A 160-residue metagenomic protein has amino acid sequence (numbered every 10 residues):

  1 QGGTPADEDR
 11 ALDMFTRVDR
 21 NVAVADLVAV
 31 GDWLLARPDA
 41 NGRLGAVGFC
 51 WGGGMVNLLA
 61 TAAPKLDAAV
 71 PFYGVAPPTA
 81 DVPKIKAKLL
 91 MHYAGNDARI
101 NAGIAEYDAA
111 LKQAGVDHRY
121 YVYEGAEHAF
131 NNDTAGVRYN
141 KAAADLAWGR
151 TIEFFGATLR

Functional and structural regions predicted by a protein language model:
Q1-D39, N132-A135: Serine-hydrolase catalytic machinery in alpha/beta-hydrolase-like enzymes
W33, R43-G45, A68-V70: Residue in the alpha/beta-hydrolase core beta-strand immediately N-terminal to the catalytic nucleophile
P38-F49: Alpha/beta-hydrolase fold nucleophile elbow
G48-G52, V56: Gly/Ala-rich beta-loop-alpha elbow adjacent to hydrolase catalytic centers
K65-V75: A conserved short beta-strand
I85, L90-Y93: Short beta-strand/loop motif that positions the catalytic acidic residue of the alpha/beta-hydrolase fold
N96-N101, H128: Acidic catalytic loop of the alpha/beta-hydrolase fold
K112-R160: C-terminal catalytic histidine-bearing segment of alpha/beta-hydrolase fold enzymes
